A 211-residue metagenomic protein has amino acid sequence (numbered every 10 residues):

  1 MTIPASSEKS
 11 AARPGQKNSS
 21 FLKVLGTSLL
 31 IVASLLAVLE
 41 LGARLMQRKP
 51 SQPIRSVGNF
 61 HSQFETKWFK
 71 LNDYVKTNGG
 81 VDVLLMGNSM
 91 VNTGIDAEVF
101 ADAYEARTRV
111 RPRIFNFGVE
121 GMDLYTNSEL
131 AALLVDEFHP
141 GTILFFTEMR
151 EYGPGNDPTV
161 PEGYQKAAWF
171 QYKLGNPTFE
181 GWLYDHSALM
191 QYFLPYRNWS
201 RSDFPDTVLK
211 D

Functional and structural regions predicted by a protein language model:
M1-D82: N-terminal secretory targeting modules
R55-T66, S89-I95, V208-K210: Phosphate-binding glycine-rich loops and adjacent basic patches that engage nucleotide phosphates, nucleic-acid
G79-G80, M86-F179: Membrane-embedded segments
V160-D211: Secreted/periplasmic serine-hydrolase-like ester/acetyl group-modifying domain
